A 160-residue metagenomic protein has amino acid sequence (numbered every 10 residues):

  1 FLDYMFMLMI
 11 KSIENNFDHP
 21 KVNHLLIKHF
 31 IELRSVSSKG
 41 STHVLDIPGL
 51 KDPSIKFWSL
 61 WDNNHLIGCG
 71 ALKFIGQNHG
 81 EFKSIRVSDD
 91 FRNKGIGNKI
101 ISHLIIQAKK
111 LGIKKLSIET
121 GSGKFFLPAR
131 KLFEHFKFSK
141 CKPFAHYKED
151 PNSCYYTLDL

Functional and structural regions predicted by a protein language model:
M5-M7: Methionine residue identity
S12-H79, K83, S88, Q107 (+2 more regions): Acetyl-CoA-dependent GNAT
I55, P151-Y155: Short hydrophobic/aromatic beta-strand or adjacent loop that forms the aromatic wall/cage of a ligand/substrate-binding
N78, K114, S139: Short acidic/polar active-site loop segments enriched in Thr and Asp
V87, N93-I106, K131, H135: Conserved acetyl-CoA-binding loop-helix of GNAT-fold acetyltransferases
N98, G123-K142, E149-P151: Conserved active-site alpha-helix within GNAT-family acetyltransferase domains
A108-G121: Conserved GNAT acetyl-CoA-binding A-motif
